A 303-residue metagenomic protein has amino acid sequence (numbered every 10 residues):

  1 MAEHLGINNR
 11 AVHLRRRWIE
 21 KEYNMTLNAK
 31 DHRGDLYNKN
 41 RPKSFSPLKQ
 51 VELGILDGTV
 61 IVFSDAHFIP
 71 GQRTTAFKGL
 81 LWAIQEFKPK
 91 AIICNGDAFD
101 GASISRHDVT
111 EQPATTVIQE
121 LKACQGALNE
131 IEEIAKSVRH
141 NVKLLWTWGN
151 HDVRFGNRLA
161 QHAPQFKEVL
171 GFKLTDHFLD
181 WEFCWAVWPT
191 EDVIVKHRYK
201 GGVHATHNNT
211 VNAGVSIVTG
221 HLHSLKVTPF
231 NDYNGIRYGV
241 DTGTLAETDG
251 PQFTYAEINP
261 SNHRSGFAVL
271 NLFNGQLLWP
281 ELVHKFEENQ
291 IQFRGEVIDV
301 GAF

Functional and structural regions predicted by a protein language model:
A2-E20: Short, basic interhelical loop/turn and adjoining N-cap of the next helix at nucleic-acid- or acidic-partner-contacting
W18-Y23, H221: DNA major-groove recognition helices of helix-turn-helix
K21-F45: Short Lys/Arg-enriched helix C-cap and helix-to-coil transition segments that create basic nucleic-acid-contact patches
A29, F68-D176: Core catalytic region of metal-dependent phosphoesterases/phosphodiesterases, especially metallo-beta-lactamase-like
N38-R73: Mobile, glycine- and charge-enriched loop segments and immediately flanking short secondary-structure elements within
S64-F68, G96-F99, N150-D152, R198-K200 (+2 more regions): Active-site metal-binding loops of divalent metal-dependent hydrolases
F172-P189: Short acidic low-complexity segments
D192-F286, Q290, E296-I298: Conserved beta-sheet core of the metallophosphoesterase superfamily
